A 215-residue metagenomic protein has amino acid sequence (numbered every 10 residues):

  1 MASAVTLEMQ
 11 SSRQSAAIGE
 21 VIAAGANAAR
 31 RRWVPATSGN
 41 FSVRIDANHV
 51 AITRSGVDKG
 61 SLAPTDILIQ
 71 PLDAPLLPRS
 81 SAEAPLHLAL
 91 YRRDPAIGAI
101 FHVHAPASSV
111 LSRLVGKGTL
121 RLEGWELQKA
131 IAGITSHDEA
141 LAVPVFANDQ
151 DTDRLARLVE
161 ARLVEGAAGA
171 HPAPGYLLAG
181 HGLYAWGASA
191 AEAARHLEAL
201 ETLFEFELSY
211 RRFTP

Functional and structural regions predicted by a protein language model:
A2-P215: Glycine-rich flexible loops
